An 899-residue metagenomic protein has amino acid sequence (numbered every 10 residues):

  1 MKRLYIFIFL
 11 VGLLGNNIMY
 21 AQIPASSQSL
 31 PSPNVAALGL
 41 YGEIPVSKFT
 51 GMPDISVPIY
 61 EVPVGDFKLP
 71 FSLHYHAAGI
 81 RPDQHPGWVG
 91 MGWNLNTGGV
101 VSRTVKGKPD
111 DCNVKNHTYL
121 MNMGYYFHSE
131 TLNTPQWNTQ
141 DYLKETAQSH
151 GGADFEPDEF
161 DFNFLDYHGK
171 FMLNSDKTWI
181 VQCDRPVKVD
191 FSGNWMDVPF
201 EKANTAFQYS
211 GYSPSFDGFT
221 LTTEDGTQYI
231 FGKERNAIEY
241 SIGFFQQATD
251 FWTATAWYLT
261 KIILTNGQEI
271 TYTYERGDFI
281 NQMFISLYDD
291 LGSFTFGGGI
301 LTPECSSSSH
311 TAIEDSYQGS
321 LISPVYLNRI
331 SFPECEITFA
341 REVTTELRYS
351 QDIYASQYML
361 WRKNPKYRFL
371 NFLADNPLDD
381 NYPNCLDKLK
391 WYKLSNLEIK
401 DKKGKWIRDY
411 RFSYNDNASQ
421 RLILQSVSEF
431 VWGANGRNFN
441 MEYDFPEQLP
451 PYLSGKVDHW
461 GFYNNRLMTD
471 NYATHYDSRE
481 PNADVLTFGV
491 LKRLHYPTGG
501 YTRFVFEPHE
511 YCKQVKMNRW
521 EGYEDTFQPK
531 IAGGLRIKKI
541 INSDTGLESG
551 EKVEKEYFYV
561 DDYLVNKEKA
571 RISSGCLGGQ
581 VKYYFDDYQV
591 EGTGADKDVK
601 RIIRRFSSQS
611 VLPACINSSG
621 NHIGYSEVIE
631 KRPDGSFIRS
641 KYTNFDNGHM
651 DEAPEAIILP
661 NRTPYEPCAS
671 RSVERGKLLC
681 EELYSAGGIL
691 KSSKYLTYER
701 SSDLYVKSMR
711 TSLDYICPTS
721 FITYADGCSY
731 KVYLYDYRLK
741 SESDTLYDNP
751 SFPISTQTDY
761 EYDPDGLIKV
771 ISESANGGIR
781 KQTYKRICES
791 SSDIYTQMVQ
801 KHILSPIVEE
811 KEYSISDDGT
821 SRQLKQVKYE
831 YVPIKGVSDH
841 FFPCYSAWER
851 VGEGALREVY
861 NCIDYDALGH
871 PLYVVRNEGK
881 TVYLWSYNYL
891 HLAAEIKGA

Functional and structural regions predicted by a protein language model:
M1-P24: Bacterial Sec-dependent N-terminal signal peptides
Q22-Y258, L264-G267, S308-L321, E447-D484 (+1 more regions): Long, intrinsically disordered, low-complexity, charged/polar and glycine-rich segments
M52-S56, K68-P70, P157-E159, H168 (+23 more regions): Extracellular structured ligand-interaction cores
V57, F71, I230-R235, D250-T253 (+23 more regions): Aromatic-rich beta-strand edge motifs centered on tyrosine
T222-D225, K261-G267, N328-C335, N396-G404 (+16 more regions): Beta-turn initiation residues at beta-strand->coil junctions
A248-F284, D289-D290: Long, hydrophobic, well-ordered secondary-structure blocks that form the structural core and pocket-lining surfaces
D278-S307, T345-A355, Y705: Short, flexible helix-coil linker/hinge segments at the edges of structured domains or between repeats
I322, N328-G433: Extended serine/threonine-enriched, polar tracts that run as long, contiguous segments within proteins
